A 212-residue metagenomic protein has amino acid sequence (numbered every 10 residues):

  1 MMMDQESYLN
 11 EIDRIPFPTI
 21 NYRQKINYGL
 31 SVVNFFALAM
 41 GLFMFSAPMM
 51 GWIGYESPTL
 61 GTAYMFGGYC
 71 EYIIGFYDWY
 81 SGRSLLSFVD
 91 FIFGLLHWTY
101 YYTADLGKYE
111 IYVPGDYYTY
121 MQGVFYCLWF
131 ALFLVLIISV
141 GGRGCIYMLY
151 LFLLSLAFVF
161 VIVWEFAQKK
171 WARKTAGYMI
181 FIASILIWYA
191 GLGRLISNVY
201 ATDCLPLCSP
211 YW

Functional and structural regions predicted by a protein language model:
M1-I74, D78: N-terminal topogenic module of multi-pass integral membrane proteins
E11-R14, I74, G142, L154 (+1 more regions): Charged, alpha-helix-forming regions
R14-I20, T99-P114: Membrane-helix boundary elements
N21-K25, Y112-M121: Juxtamembrane membrane-interface segments at transmembrane-helix boundaries in membrane proteins
V33-S46, T62-Y77, L86-D105, V124-A131 (+2 more regions): Hydrophobic cores of alpha-helical transmembrane segments in multi-pass integral membrane proteins
M44-G61, W79-L85, L106-D116, I138-Y147 (+1 more regions): Membrane-lumen (extracellular) interface motif
Q122-V135, C145-G193: Alpha-helical membrane segments in multi-pass integral membrane proteins
A201-W212: Short, highly charged, low-complexity non-transmembrane loops/tails of multi-pass membrane proteins
